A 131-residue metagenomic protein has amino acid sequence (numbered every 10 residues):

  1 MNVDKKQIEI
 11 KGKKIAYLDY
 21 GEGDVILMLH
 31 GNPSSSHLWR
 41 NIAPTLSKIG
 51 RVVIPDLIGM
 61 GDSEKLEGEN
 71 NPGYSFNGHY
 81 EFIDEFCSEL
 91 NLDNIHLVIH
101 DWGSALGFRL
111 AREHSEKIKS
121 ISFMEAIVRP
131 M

Functional and structural regions predicted by a protein language model:
M1-I26, S47-R51, G68-N70, Y74 (+2 more regions): Alpha/beta-hydrolase fold catalytic core
I10, L57, A126: Active-site donor-binding loop signature of nucleotide-sugar glycosyltransferases
K13, L18-K65, F86: Conserved HGGG/HGGXW glycine-rich cap/lid loop of the alpha/beta-hydrolase fold
S34, P72, R129: Nucleotide-sugar-dependent glycosyltransferase donor-binding/catalytic pocket residues
R40, D84, F108-R112: Short, hydrophobic alpha-helix immediately C-terminal to the catalytic nucleophile
A43, E69, E113-H114: Residues in and immediately flanking transmembrane alpha helices
I54-I99: Active-site loop/oxyanion-hole signature of alpha/beta-hydrolase fold enzymes
D93-M131: Conserved hydrolase catalytic core segment
